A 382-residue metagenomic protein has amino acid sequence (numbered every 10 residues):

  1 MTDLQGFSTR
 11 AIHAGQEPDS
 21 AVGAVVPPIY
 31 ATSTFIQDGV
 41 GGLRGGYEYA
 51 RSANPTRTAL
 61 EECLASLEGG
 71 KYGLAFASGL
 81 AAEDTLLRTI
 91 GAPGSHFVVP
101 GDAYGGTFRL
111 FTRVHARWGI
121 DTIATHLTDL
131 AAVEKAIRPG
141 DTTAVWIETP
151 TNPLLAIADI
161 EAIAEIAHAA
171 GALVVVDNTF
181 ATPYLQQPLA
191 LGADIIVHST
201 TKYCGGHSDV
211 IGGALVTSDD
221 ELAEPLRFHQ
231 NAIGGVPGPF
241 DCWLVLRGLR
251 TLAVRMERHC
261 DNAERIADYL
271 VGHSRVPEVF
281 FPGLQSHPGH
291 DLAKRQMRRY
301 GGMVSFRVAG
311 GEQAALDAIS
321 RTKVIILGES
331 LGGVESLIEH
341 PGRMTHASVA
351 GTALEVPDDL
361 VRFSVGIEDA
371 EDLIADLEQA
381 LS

Functional and structural regions predicted by a protein language model:
T2, H13, Y72-R275: Conserved PLP-enzyme active-site core in the AAT-like
T2-N54, L60-C63, V361: N-terminal "arm"/small-domain region of PLP-dependent enzymes with the aminotransferase-like
T2-S8, P55, E278, I326 (+1 more regions): Positively charged, small/polar-rich N-terminal and surface patches that mediate targeting and assembly and bind
T34-T85, G106-R113: Conserved N-terminal alpha-helix of the aminotransferase class I/II PLP-enzyme fold
I233-G234, R321-S330, A380-S382: A common structural junction motif
V245-V254, G301-A309, R362-G366: Short, well-ordered beta-strand elements within core beta-sheets of diverse protein domains
E264-K323, E329, S348-T352: Conserved small-domain helix->loop->beta segment predominantly found in fold-type I
S320, S336-S382: PLP-dependent enzyme catalytic core of the Aspartate aminotransferase-like
